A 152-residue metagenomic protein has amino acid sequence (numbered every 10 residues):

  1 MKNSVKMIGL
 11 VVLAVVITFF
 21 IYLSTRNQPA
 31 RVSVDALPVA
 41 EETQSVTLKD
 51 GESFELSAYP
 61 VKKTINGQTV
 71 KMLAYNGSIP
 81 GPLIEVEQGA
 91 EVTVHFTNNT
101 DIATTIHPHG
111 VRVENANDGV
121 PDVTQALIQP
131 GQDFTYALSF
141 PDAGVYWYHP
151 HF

Functional and structural regions predicted by a protein language model:
K2-T135: N-terminal, post-signal-peptide metal-ligating segments of extracellular/periplasmic oxidoreductases, dominated by
V11, Q132-F152: Hydrophobic or amphipathic alpha-helical targeting/insertion segments
